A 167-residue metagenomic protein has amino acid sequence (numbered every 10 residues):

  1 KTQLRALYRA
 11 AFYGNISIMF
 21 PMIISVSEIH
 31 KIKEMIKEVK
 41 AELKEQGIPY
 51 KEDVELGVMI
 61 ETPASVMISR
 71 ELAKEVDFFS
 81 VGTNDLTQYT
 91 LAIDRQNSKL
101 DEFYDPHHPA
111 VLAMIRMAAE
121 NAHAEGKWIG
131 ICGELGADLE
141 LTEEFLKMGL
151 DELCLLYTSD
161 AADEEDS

Functional and structural regions predicted by a protein language model:
L7, I18, E61, D85 (+1 more regions): Conserved, mostly hydrophobic/aromatic
F12-G14, A73-F79, K147-E152: Glycine-enriched alpha-helix->loop->beta-strand junction motifs that scaffold or abut catalytic
I16-F20, L56-I60, F79-V81, I129-I131 (+1 more regions): Hydrophobic faces of well-ordered beta-strands that scaffold small-molecule active sites in alpha/beta enzyme cores
I23, S27-E28, L56-E71: Active-site glycine- and acidic-residue-rich loops that bind and position anionic ligands or nucleotide-like cofactors
V66-A73, A137-M148: Catalytic cores of alpha/beta
G82-Q88, M148-S159: Glycine-rich phosphate-binding active-site loops on the catalytic face of alpha/beta enzymes
A92-C132: Generic long, charged, amphipathic alpha-helical segments
Y157-S167: Single conserved hydrophobic/aromatic residue that forms the stacking wall/gate of nucleotide- or nucleobase-binding
